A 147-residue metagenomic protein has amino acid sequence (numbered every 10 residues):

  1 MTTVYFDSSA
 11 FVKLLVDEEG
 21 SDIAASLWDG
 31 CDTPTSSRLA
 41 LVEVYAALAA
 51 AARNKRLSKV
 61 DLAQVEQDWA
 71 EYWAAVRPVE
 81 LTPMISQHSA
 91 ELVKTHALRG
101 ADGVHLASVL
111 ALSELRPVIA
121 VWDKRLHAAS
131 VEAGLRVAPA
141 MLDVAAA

Functional and structural regions predicted by a protein language model:
M1-A40, A51-Q64, D143-A145: Short, well-structured N-terminal submotif of metal-dependent ribonuclease cores
T2, C31-P34, A75-R77, S113-V118: Short active-site oxyanion
T3, A107, A111-A147: Acidic, PIN/NYN-like endoribonuclease modules and their adjacent C-terminal/linker elements
F6, S36, E80, G100-G103 (+1 more regions): Short beta-strand scaffold positions
I23, E43, H88, A128-A129: Phosphate- and divalent-cation-binding pockets in alpha/beta enzyme and binding domains that engage nucleotide-derived
L41, Q67-A70, A74-H96, G103-A107: Acidic catalytic patch
A46-R53, L110: Short glycine/serine- and small hydrophobic-enriched flexible loop segments
